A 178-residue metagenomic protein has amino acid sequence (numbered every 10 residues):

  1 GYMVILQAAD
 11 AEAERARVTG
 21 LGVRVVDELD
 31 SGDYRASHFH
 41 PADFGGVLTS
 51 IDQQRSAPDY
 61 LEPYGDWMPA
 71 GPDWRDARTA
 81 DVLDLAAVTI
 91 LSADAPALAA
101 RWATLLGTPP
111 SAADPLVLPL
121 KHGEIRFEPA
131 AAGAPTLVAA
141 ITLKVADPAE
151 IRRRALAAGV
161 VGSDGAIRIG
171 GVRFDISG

Functional and structural regions predicted by a protein language model:
G1, A11-E14, T19, W74-R78 (+1 more regions): Aromatic-enriched hydrophobic runs in primary sequence
G1-E14, F39-H40, D84-A93, A132-L156 (+1 more regions): Vicinal oxygen chelate
Y2, G71, V82, W102-L105 (+3 more regions): Aromatic-residue detector
I5-A9, V18-G22, R55-D59, A87 (+2 more regions): A generic short-segment signal for beta-strand/edge and adjacent turn/coil regions
R15-A87, K121-R126, A149-G178: Vicinal oxygen chelate
G71-D114: Surface-exposed interaction/gating patches
P96, A100-T142, A146, R152: Intrinsically disordered, low-complexity segments enriched in Gly and acidic/Ser/Thr residues that form flexible
